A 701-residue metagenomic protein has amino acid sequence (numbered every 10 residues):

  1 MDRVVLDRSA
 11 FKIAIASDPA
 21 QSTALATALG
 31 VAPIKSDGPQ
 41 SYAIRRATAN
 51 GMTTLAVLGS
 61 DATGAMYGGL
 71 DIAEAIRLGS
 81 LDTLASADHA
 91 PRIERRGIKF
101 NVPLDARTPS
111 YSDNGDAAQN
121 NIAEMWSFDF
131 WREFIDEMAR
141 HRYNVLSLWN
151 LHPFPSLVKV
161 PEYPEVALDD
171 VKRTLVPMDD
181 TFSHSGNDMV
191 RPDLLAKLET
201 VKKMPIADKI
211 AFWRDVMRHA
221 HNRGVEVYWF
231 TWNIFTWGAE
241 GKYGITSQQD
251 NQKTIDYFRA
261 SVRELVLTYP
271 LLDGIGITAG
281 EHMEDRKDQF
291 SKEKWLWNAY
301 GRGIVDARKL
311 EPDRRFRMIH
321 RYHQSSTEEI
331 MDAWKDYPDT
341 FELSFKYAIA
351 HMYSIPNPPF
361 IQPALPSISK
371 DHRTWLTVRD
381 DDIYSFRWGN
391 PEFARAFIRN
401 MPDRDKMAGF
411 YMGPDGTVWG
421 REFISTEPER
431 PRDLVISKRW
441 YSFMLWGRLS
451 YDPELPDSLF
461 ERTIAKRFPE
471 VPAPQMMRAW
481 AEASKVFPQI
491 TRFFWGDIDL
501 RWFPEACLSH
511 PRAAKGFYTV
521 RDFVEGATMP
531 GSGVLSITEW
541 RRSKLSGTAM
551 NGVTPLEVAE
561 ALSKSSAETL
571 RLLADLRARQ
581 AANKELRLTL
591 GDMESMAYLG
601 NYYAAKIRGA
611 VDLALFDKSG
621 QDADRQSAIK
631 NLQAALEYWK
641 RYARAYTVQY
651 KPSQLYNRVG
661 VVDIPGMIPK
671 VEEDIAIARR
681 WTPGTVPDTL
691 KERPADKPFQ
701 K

Functional and structural regions predicted by a protein language model:
M1-H152, H282, A299, N551-K701: Mature N-terminal, pre-catalytic/accessory segment of carbohydrate-active enzymes
I15-S36, P103-N114, P153-F154, D169-D179 (+9 more regions): Short, Lys/Arg-enriched charge-dense amphipathic segments
D18-A24, A62-A65, S110-D113, P192-L194 (+6 more regions): Generic detector of short, locally flexible boundary/turn motifs and exposed helical patches
A32-R45, D113-E137, F182-L195, E264-I275 (+7 more regions): Hydrophobic transmembrane alpha-helix bundles
K35-K253, P270-L271, H372, K406 (+2 more regions): Feature activates predominantly on carbohydrate-active enzymes
I44-N50, P109-S112, D116, N187-L198 (+12 more regions): A generic structural signal for ordered alpha-helices
T83, D129, S183, P414-D663 (+2 more regions): C-terminal non-catalytic alpha-helical accessory regions
N101, N121, N144, S156-A167 (+5 more regions): Catalytic-core regions of glycoside hydrolase
